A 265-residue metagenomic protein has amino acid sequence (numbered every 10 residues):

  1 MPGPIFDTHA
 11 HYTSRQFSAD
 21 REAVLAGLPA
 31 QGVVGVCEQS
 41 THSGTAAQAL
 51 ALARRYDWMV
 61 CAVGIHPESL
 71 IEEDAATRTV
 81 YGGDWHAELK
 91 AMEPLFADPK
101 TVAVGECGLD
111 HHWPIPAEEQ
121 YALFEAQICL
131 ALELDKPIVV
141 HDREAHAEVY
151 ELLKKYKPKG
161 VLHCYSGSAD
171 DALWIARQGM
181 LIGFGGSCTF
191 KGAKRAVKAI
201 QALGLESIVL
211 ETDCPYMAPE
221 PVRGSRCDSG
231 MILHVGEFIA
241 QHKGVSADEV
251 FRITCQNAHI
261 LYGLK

Functional and structural regions predicted by a protein language model:
M1-K265: Mid-domain alpha/beta scaffold segments of enzyme catalytic cores
